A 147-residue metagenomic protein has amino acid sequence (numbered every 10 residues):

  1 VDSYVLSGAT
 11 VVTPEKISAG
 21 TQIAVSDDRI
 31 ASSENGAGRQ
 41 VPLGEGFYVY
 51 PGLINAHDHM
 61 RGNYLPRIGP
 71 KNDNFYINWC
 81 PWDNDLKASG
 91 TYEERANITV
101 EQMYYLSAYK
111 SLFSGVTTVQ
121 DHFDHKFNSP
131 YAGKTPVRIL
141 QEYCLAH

Functional and structural regions predicted by a protein language model:
V1-D2, A37-G38, E45, V116 (+1 more regions): Short coil/turn connectors at secondary-structure junctions
V1-R39, V49: N-terminal metal-binding scaffold of metallo-dependent hydrolase/deaminase domains
Y4-L6, G36-K87: Replace "His-x-His-based motif
T13-P14, L43-G44, E101, Y109: Short, flexible, glycine/charge-rich loop motifs used to bind or transfer phosphoryl groups or to couple energy/partner
Q22, D28, V41, R67-K71 (+1 more regions): A generic "cationic amphipathic patch" detector
R61-S129: Divalent metal-binding segments
Q120-H147: Metal-coordinating catalytic core of metallo-dependent amide/deamination hydrolases
